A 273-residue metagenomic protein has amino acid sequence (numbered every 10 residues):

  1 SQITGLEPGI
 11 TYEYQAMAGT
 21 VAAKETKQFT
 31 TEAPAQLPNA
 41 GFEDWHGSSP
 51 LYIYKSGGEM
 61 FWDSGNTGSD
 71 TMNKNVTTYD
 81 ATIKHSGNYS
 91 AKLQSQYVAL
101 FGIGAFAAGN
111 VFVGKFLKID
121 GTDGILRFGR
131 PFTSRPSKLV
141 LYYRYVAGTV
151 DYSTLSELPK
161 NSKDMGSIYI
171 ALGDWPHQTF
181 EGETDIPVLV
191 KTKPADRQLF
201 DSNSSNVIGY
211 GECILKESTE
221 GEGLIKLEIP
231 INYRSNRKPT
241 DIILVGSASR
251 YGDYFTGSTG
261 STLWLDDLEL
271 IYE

Functional and structural regions predicted by a protein language model:
I3-I10: Surface-exposed, short loops/turns at beta-strand junctions within beta-sandwich domains
M17-V21, S247-S249: Beta-strand-rich extracellular modules
T26-T71: Extracellular carbohydrate-recognition regions
A81-F101: Short carbohydrate-recognition loop motifs
G102-E181: Extracellular-facing segments of soluble proteins and assemblies that are Gly/Ser/Thr-biased and enriched in aromatics
H177-P239, S258: Extracellular carbohydrate recognition and processing domains and analogous Trp-centered ligand-binding platforms
R250-Y272: Extracellular carbohydrate recognition
